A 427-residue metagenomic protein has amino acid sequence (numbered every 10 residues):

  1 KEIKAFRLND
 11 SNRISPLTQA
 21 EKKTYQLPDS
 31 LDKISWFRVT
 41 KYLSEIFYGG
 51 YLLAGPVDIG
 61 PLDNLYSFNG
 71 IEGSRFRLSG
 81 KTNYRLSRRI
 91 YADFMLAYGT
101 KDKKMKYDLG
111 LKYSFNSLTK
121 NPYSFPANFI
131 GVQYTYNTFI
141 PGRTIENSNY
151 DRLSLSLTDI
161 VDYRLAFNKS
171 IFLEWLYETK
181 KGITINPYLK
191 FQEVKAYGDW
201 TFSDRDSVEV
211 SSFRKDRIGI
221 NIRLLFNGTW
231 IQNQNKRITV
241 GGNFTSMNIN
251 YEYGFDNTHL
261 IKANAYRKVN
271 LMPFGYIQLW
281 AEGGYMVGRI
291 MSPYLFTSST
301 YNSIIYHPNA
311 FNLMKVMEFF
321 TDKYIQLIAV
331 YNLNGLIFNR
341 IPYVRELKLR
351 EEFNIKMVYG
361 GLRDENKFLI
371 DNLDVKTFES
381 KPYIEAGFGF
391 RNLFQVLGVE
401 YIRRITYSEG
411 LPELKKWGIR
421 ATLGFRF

Functional and structural regions predicted by a protein language model:
E2-F427: Exposed, low-structure sequence patches enriched in small/polar residues
